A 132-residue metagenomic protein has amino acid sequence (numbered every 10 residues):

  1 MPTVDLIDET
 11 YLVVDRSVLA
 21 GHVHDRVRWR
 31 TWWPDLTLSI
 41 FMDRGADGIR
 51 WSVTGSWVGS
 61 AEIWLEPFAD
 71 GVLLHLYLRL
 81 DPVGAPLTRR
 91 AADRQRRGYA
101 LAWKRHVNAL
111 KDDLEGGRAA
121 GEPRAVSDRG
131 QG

Functional and structural regions predicted by a protein language model:
M1-S39, G130-G132: Hydrophobic ligand-binding cavity/cleft-lining segments
T3-E9, G48, S60, G71-H75: Intrinsic-disorder/low-complexity, polar/charged segments enriched in Ser/Thr/Lys/Arg/Asp/Glu/Gln
V13-S17, D43-A46, L65-L73: A short, structured loop/turn motif at beta-sheet edges
L19-V23, W29, I49-W51, L74-L76 (+1 more regions): Hydrophobic pocket/interface hotspot
P34-L38, G45-I49, W57-A61: A generic structural signal for short beta-strands and their flanking turns/coil linkers
D43-S52, A120: Short, hydrophobic/aromatic-rich segments at coil-to-beta transitions
V53-Q131: Beta-strand/loop substructures that line and gate deep hydrophobic ligand-binding cavities in soluble
